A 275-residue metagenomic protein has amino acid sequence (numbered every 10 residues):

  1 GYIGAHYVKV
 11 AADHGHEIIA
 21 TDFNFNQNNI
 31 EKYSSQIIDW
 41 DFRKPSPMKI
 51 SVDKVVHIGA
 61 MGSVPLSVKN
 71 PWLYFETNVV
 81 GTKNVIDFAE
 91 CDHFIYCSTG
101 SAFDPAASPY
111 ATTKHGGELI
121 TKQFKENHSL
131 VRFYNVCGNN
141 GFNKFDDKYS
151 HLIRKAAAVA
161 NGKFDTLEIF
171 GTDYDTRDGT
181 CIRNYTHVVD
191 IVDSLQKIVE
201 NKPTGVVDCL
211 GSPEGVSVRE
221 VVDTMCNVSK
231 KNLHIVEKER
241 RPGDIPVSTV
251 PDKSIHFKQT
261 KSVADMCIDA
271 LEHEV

Functional and structural regions predicted by a protein language model:
G1-K54, K148: N-terminal Rossmann/SDR dinucleotide-binding element
F42-T77, D104: NAD(P)H-binding glycine-rich loop region in Rossmannoid oxidoreductase-like domains and their noncatalytic homologs
H57, K83-A111, N127-S129: Conserved Rossmann-fold NAD(P)-dependent oxidoreductase catalytic core, especially the SDR/UDP-sugar
S98-T99, I120-F142, D165-T172: Conserved beta-loop-beta element that borders a ligand/cofactor-binding pocket
H115, G138-R154, K163-D165, G179-R183 (+4 more regions): Glycine/proline-rich active-site loop of Rossmann-fold NAD(P)-dependent oxidoreductases
T172, V207-D208, V216-D223, K230-V247: C-terminal "lid/loop" region of Rossmann-like NAD(P)-dependent oxidoreductases
V188, K238-D265: Conserved C-terminal active-site "lid" loop/helix of NAD(P)H-dependent oxidoreductases that clamps the redox cofactor
K261-V275: Amphipathic terminal alpha-helices
